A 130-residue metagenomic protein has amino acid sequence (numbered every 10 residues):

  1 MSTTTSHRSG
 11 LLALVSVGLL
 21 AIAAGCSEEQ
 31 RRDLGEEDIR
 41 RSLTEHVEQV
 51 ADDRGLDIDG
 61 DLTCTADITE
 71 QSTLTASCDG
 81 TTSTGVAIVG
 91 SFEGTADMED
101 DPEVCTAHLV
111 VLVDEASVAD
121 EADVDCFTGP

Functional and structural regions predicted by a protein language model:
M1-A24: Sec-dependent bacterial lipoprotein signal peptides
L19, D57-I58, Q71, M98 (+1 more regions): Residue-level signal for mature regions of secreted extracellular proteins and peptides
S27-Q30: Bacterial signal peptide processing site
D33-G35, I39: Immediate post-signal-peptide N-terminus of mature secreted/exported proteins
E48-D79: Post-signal-peptide N-terminal segment of Sec-exported extracytoplasmic proteins
T75-P130: Extracytosolic low-complexity repeat regions of secreted or lipid-anchored proteins
